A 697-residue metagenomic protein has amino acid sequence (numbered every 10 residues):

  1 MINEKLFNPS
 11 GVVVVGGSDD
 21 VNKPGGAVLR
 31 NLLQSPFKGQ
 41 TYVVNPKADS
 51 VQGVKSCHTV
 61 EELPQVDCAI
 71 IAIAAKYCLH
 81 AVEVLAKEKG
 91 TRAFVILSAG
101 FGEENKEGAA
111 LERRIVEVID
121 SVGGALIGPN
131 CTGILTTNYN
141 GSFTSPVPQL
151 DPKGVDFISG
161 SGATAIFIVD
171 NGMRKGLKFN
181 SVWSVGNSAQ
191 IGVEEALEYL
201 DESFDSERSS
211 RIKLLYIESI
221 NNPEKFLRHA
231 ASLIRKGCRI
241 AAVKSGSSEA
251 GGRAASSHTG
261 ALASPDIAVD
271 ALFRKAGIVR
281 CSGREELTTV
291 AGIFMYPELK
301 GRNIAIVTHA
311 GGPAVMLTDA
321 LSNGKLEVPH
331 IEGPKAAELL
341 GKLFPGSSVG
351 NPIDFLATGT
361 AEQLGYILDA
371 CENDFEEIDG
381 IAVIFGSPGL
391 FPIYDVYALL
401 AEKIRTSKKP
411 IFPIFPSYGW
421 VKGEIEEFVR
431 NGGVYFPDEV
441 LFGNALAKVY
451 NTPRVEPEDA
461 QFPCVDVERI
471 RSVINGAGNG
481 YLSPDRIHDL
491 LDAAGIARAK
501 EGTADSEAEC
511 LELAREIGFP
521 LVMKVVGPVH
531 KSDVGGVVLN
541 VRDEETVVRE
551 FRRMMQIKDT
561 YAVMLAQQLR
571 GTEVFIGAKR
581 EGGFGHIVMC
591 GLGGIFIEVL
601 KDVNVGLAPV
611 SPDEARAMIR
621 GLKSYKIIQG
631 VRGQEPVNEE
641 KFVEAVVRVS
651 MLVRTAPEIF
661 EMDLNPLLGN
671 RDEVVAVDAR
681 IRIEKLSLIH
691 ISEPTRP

Functional and structural regions predicted by a protein language model:
M1-F37, T572: Hydrophobic, well-ordered beta-alpha structural blocks that scaffold small-molecule cofactor pockets
K76-A99, V396: Rossmann-fold NAD(P) dinucleotide-binding segment
T91-R92, S98-D151, A241, S245-P329 (+2 more regions): Peripheral docking tails and interdomain loops at the edges of cofactor- or intermediate-handling domains
V147-S206, L299-I378, V383-S387, D395: Short glycine-cluster motifs
S209-I212, R486-E501, E512, E516-M523 (+3 more regions): Conserved ATP-binding module of the ATP-grasp superfamily
L299-A320, L482, G502-V522, N540 (+4 more regions): Phosphate-binding site of ATP-dependent enzymes
I381, I576, E658-I681: Conserved metal-phosphate-binding beta-hairpin within the catalytic cores of diverse ATP-dependent phosphoryl-transfer
L686-P697: Residue-level detector of conserved catalytic or cofactor/ligand-binding positions in enzyme active sites
